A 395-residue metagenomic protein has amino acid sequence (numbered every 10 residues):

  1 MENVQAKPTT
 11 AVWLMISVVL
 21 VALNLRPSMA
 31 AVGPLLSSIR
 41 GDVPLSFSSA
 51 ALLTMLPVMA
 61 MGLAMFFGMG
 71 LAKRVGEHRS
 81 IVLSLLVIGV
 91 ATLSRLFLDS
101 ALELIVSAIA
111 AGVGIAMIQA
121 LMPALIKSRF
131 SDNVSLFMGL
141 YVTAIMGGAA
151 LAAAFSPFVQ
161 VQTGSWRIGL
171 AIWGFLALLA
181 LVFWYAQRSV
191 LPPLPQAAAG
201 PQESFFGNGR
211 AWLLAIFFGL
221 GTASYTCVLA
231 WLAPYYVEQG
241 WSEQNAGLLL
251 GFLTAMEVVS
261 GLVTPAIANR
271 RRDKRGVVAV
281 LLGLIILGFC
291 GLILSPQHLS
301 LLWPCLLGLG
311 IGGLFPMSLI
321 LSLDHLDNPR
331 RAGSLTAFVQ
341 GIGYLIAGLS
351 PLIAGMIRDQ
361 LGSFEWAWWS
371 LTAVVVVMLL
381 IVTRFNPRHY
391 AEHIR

Functional and structural regions predicted by a protein language model:
V32-G33, G209-G251, A255-G261: Extracytoplasmic gate region of multi-pass secondary transporters
P44, G76, F97-L102, S131 (+2 more regions): Helix-breaking motifs and short loop linkers at transmembrane-helix boundaries and internal kinks in secondary membrane
L63-L102: Conserved MFS/SLC helix-loop-helix module at the cytosolic interface between two early adjacent transmembrane helices
A64-G76, S260-D273: Helix-to-loop junctions at the C-terminal end of transmembrane segments in multipass secondary transporters
E103, S131-S189: Helix-loop-helix hairpin linking two adjacent transmembrane segments in secondary transporters
S107-T143: Cytoplasmic helix-loop-helix junction between adjacent transmembrane helices in 12-TM secondary transporters
M117-F130, G313-D327: Intracellular juxtamembrane helix-capping segments at the cytosolic ends of symmetry-related transmembrane helices
L326-E365, L371: A late C-terminal transmembrane helix in Major Facilitator Superfamily
